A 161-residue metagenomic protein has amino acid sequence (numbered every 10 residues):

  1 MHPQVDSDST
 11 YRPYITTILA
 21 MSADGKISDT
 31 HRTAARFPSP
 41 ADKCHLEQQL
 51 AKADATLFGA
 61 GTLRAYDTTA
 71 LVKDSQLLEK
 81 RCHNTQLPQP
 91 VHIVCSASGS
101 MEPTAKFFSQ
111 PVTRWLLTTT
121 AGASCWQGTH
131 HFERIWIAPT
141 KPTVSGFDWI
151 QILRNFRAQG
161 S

Functional and structural regions predicted by a protein language model:
H2-Q159: Active-site ligand-binding patch in enzyme domains
